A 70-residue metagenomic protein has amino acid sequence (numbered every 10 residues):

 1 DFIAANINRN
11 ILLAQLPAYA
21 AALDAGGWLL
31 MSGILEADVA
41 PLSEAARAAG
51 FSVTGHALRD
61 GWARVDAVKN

Functional and structural regions predicted by a protein language model:
D1-N70: S-adenosylmethionine
